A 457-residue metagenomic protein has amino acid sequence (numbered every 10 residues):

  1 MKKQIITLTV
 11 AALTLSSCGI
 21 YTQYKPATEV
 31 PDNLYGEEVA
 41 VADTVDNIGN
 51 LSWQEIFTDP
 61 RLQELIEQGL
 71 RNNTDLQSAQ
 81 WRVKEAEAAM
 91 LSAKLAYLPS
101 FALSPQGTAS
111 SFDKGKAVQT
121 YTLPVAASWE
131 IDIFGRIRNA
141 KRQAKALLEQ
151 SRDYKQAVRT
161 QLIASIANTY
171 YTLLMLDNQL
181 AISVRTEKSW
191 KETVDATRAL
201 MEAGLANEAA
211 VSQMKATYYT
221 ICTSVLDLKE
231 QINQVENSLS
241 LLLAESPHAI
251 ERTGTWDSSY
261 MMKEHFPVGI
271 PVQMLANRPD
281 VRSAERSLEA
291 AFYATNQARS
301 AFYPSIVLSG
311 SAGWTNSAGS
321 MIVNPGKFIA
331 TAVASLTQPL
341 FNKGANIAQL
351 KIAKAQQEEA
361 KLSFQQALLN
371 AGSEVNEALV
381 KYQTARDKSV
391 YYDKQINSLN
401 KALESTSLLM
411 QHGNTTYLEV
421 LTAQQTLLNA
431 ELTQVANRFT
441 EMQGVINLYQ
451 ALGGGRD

Functional and structural regions predicted by a protein language model:
M1-S16: Sec-dependent bacterial lipoprotein signal peptides
T7, T44, D257-S258: Coil residues (strongly favoring Ser/Thr
C18-G36, E67-D132, E230, E236-E251 (+4 more regions): A small-residue-enriched
A40-Q68: Regulatory alphaC helix of protein kinase catalytic domains
S78, K94-L95, I131-R159, A209 (+7 more regions): Sec/SRP-type N-terminal targeting helices
A146, D153-I270, K381, A385 (+2 more regions): Periplasmic alpha-helical coiled-coil/stalk elements that build and connect Gram-negative outer-membrane
T220-H248, K394-L452: Short segments within alpha-helical structural elements
